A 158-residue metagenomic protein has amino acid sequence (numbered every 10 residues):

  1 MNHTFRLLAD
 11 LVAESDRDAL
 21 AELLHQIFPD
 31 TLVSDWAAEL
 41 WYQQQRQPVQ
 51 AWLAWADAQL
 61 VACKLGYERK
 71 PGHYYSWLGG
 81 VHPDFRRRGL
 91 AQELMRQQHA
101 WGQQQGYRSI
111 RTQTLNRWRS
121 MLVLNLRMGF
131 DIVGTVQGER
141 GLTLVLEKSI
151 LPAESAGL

Functional and structural regions predicted by a protein language model:
M1-D35, G157: Short amphipathic alpha-helix that is part of the acyltransferase structural core
P29-A56, L65: Active-site rim helix/loop that mediates acceptor-substrate recognition in acyltransferases
L53, Q59-Y67, Y74-G80: Conserved beta-strand in the GNAT
E68-W77, R86, R140-L142: A conserved beta-turn-beta hairpin within the catalytic core of GNAT-like acetyltransferases that forms part
V81, R87-A100, R127: Conserved acetyl-CoA-binding loop-helix of GNAT-fold acetyltransferases
Q92, N116-G134, L142: Conserved active-site alpha-helix within GNAT-family acetyltransferase domains
G102-T114: Conserved GNAT acetyl-CoA-binding A-motif
R127, T135-L158: C-terminal "cap" of GNAT-fold acetyltransferases
